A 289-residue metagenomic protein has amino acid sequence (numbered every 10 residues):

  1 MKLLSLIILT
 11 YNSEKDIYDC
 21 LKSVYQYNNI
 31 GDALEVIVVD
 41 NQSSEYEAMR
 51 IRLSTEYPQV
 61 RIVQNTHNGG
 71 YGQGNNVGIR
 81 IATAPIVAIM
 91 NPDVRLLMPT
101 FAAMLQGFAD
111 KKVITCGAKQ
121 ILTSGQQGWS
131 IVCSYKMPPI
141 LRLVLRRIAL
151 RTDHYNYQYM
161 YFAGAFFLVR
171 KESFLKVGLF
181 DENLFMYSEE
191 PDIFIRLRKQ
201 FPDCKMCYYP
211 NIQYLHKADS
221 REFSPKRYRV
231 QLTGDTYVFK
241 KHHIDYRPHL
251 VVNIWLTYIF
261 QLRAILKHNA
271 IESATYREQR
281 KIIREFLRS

Functional and structural regions predicted by a protein language model:
L4-D16, C20, Y27, V39: A conserved hydrophobic helix/loop-capping motif in glycosyltransferases and polysaccharide synthases
L21-H67: Acidic donor-binding segment of Leloir-type glycosyltransferases
Q64-A82: Glycine-rich, basic loop-to-helix element that forms the pyrophosphate-binding segment of sugar-nucleotide handling
V87: Short aromatic/hydrophobic "clamp" motif used to bind/position activated sugar donors
L97-S130: Conserved donor NDP-sugar-binding/catalytic core segment of glycosyltransferases
K136-Y159: Short, flexible, basic/aromatic active-site loop/helix in glycosyltransferases
H154, M160-L179, N183-Q213: A short, conserved alpha-helix in the catalytic core of glycosyltransferases
K226-T236, K240, I244-S289: Non-catalytic, C-terminal membrane-associated alpha-helical segments of glycosyltransferases
